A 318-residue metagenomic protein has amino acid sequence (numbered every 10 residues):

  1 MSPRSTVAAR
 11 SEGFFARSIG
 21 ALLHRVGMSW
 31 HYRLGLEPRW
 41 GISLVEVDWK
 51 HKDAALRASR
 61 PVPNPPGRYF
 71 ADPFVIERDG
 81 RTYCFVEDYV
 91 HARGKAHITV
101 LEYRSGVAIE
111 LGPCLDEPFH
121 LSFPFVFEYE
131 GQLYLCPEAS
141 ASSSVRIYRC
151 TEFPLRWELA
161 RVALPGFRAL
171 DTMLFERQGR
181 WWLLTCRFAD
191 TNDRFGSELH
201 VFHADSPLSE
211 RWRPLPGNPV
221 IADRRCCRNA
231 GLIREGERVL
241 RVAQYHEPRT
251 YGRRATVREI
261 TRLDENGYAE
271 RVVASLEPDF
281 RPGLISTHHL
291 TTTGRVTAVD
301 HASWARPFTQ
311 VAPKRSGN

Functional and structural regions predicted by a protein language model:
M1-N318: Carbohydrate-active catalytic/glycan-binding domains of CAZyme proteins, especially the secreted or lumenal ectodomains
